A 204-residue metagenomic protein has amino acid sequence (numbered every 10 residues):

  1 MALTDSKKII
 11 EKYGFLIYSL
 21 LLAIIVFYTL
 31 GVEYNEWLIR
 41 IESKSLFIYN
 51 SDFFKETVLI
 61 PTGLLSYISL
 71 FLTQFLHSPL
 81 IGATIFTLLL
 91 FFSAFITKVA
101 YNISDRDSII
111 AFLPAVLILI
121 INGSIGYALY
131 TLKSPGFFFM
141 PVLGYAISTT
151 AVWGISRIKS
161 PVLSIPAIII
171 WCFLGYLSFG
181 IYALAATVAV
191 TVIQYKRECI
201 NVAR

Functional and structural regions predicted by a protein language model:
M1-V26: Start-transfer (signal-anchor) and selected internal transmembrane alpha helices of multi-pass inner/ER membrane
K12, L21, S124, A128-S134 (+1 more regions): Large eukaryotic, non-enzymatic subunits of multiprotein complexes that serve as scaffolds/tethers, characterized by
G14-Y18, S51-F54, I103-P114, I158-P166 (+1 more regions): Membrane-interfacial loop-to-transmembrane alpha-helix junctions, especially the N-terminal start
L20-L30, L113-I121, I169, A186-V188: Hydrophobic core of alpha-helical transmembrane segments in multi-pass integral membrane proteins
Y28-L89: Membrane-interface coil-to-helix junctions
V58, T62, R106-S160, Y176-A183: Membrane-interface micro-motifs in multi-pass membrane enzymes
T87-S108, T149-G154: Transmembrane-helix motifs of polytopic, lipid-linked glycan transferases
S156-C199: Transmembrane helices and adjacent periplasmic/lumenal helix-loop junctions of polyprenol-phosphate-dependent
